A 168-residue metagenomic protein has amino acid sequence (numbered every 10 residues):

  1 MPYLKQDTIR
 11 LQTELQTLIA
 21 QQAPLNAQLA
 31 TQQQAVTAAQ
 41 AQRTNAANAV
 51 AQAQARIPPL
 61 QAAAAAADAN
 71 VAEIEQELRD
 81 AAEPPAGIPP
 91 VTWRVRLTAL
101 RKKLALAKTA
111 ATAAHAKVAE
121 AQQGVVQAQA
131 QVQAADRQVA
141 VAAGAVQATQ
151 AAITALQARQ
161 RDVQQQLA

Functional and structural regions predicted by a protein language model:
M1-A168: Extended amphipathic alpha-helical heptad-repeat regions
